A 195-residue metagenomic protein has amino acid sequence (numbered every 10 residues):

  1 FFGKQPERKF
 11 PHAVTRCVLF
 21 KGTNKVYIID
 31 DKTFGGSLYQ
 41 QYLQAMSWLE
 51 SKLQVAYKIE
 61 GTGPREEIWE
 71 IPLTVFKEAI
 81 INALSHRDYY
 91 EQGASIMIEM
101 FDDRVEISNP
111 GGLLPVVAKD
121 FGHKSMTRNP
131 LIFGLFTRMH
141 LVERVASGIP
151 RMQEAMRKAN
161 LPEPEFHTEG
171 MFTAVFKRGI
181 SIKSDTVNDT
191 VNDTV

Functional and structural regions predicted by a protein language model:
F1-V195: C-terminal regulatory or interaction extensions
